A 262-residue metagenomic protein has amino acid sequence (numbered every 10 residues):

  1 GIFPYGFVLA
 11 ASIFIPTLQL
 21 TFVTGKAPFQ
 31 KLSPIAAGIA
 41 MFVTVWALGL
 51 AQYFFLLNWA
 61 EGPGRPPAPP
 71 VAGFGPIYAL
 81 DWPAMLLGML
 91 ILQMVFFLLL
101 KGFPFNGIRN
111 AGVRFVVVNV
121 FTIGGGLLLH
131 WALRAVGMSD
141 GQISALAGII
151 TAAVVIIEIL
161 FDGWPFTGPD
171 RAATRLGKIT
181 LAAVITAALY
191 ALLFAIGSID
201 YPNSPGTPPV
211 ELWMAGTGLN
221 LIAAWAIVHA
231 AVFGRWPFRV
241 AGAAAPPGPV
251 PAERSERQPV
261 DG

Functional and structural regions predicted by a protein language model:
G1-A10, F29-I35, F54-L87, F105-G112 (+3 more regions): Membrane-helix interface and helix-disruption motif detector
S12, V71-I77, A84, G88-L100 (+5 more regions): Intrinsically disordered, low-complexity regions
F14-G38, G62-P67, L92-V116, V154-G177 (+1 more regions): Cytoplasmic membrane-interface regions of multi-pass membrane proteins
P16-L18, F42, F55, Y78 (+5 more regions): Acidic, low-complexity intrinsically disordered regions
A40-L56, P83-M94, R114-W131, I149-V154 (+1 more regions): Alpha-helical transmembrane segments of multi-pass integral membrane proteins
M94, L146-G262: C-terminal transmembrane-bundle signature of multipass membrane proteins, characterized by strong activation on
